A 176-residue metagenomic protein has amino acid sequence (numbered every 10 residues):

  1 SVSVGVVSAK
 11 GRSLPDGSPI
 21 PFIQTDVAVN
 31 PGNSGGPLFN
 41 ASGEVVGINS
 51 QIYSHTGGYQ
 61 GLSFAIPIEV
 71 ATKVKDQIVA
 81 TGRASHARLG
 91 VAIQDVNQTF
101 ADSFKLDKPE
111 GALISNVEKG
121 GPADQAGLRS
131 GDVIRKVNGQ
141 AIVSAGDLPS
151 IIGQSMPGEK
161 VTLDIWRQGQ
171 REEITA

Functional and structural regions predicted by a protein language model:
S1-A126, S130, K136-T162, W166-E173: Serine-dependent protease modules
